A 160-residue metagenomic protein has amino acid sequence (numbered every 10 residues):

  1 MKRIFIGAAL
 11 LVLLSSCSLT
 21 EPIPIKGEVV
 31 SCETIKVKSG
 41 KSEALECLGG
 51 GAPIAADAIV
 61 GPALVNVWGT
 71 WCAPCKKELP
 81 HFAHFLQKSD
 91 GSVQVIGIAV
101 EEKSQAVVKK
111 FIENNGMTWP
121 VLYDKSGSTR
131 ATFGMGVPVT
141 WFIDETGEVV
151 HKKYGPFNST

Functional and structural regions predicted by a protein language model:
M1-E46, P156, T160: N-terminal targeting signals for export/organelle localization
K2, L14, E43, V67-W68 (+2 more regions): Conserved hydrophobic/aromatic "anchor" residues that stabilize well-ordered secondary structure elements
V37-A63: A short beta-strand-turn-helix
I54-K76, F82: Short active-site neighborhood of thiol/selenol oxidoreductases, capturing the structured segment around
G61, S92-V93, T118-W119: A generic structural signal for alpha->beta connector loops
L64-V65, V95, T140: Hydrophobic beta-strand anchors of alpha/beta hydrolase catalytic cores
K76-N115, K125-A131: Structural microenvironment flanking redox-active thiols in thiol-disulfide oxidoreductases
K110-T118, Y123-T160: Thiol/disulfide oxidoreductase modules built on the thioredoxin-like
